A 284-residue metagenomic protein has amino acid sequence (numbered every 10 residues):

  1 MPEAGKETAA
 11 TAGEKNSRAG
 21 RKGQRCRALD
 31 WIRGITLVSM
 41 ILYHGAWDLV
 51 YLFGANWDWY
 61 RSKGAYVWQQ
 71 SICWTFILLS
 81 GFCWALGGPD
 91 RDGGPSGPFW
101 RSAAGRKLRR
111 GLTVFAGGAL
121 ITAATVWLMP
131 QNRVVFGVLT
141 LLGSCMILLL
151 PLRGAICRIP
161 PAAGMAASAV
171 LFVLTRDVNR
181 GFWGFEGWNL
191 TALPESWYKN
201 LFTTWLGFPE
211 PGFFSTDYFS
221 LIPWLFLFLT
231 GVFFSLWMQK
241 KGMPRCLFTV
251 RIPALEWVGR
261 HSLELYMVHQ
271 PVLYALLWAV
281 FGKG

Functional and structural regions predicted by a protein language model:
M1-G284: Alpha-helical transmembrane segments and their immediate juxtamembrane cytosolic regions
